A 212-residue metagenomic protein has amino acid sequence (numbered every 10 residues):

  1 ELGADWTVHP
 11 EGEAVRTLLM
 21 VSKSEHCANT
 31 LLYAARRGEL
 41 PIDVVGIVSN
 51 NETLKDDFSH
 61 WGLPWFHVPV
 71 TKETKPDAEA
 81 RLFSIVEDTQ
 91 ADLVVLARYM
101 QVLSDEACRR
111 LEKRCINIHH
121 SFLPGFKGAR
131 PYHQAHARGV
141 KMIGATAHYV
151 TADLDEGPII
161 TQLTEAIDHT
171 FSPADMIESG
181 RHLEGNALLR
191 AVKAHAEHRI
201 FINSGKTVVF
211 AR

Functional and structural regions predicted by a protein language model:
E1-R212: One-carbon transfer enzymes
